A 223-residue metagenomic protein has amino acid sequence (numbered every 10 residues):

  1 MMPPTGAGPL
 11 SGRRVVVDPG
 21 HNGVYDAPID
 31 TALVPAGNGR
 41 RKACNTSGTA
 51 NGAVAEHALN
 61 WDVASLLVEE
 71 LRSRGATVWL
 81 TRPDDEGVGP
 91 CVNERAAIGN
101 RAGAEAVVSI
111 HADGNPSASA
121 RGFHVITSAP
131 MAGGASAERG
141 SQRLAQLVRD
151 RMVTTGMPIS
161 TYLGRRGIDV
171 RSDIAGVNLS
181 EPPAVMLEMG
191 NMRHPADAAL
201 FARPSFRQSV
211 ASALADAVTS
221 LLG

Functional and structural regions predicted by a protein language model:
P3-A96: Active-site histidine-acidic residue metal-binding/catalytic motifs, centered on HxH/HExxH-like signatures
D18-H21, T81-D85, V108-G114, S128-M131 (+2 more regions): Active-site-proximal beta-strand/loop segments in catalytic clefts of secreted hydrolases
V34-N51, N115-S141: A short, glycine/acidic-enriched catalytic loop
N45-A58, T81-G89, A129-R139, A175 (+1 more regions): Second-shell loop/turn segments in exported
S65-T77, N100-A104, A112, R149-P158 (+3 more regions): Sec-exported extracytoplasmic/periplasmic mature domains
V92-E105, I174-L179: Mature extracellular/periplasmic domains of secretome proteins
S109-S119, I126, L163-G223: Active-site-adjacent mobile loop/cap segments within catalytic or ligand-binding domains
R139-V170: Active-site-adjacent substrate-binding region of metalloamidase/peptidase-like peptide-processing proteins
